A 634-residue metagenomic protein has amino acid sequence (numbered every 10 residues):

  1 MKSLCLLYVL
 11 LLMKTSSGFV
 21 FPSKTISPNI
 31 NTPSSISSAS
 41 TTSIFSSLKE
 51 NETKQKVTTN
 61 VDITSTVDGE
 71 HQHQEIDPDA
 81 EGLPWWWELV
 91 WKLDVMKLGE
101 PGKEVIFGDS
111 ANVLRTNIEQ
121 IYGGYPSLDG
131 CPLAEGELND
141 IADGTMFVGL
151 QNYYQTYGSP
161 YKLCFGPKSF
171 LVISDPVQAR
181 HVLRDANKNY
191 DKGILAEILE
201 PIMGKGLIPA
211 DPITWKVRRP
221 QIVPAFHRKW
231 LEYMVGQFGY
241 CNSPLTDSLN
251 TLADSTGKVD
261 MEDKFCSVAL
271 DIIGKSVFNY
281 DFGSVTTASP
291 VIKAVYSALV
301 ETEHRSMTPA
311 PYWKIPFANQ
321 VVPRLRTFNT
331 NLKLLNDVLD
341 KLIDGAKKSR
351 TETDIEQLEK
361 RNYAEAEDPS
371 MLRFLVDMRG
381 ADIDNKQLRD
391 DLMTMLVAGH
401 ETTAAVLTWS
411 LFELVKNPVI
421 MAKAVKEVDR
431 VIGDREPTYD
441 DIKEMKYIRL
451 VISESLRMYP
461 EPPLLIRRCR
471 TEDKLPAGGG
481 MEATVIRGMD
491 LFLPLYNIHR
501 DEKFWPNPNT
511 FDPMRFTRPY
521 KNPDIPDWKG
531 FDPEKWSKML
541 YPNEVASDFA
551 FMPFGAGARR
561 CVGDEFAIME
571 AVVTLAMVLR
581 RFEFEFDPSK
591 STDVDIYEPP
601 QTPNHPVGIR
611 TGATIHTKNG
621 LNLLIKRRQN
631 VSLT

Functional and structural regions predicted by a protein language model:
M1-I30: N-terminal chloroplast transit peptides
G69-V217, G236-S248, V268, G283 (+5 more regions): N-terminal membrane-proximal hinge/A-helix region immediately C-terminal to the signal-anchor transmembrane segment
E137-G158, P437-G479, F492, E502 (+1 more regions): Conserved cytochrome P450 K-helix E-x-x-R motif and the immediately C-terminal K′/meander segment
C164-L171, K229-Y240, N250-K275, G283-P290 (+8 more regions): Cytochrome P450
H227, T330-V406, M445, W528-L540: Conserved cytochrome P450 catalytic core segment spanning the I/J/K helices
A269, I273, V277-F278, N331-L339 (+6 more regions): Central I-helix of cytochrome P450 enzymes
P418-I420, D564-A613: Cytochrome P450 heme-binding "Cys pocket" and the immediately downstream C-terminal segment
L493-Y541: Conserved cytochrome P450 K-helix/beta-meander segment immediately N-terminal to the heme-binding cysteine loop
